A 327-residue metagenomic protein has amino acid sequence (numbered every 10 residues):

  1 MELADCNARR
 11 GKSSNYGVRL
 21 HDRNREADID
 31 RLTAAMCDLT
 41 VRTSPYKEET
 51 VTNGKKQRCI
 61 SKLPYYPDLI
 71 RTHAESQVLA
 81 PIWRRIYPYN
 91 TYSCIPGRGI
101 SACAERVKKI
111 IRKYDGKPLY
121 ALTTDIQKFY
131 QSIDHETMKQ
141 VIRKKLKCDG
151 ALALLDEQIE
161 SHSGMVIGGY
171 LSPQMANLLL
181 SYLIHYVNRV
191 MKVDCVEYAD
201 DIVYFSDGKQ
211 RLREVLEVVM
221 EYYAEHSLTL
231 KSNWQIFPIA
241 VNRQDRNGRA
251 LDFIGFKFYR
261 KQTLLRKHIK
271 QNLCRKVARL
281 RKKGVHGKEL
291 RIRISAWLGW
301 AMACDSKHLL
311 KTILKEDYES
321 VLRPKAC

Functional and structural regions predicted by a protein language model:
M1-D30, K325: Non-catalytic, polymerase-adjacent accessory regions of viral genome-replication enzymes
M1-G11, S44-E48, S76-I82, G248 (+1 more regions): Short, compositionally biased low-complexity segments
G11-R19, S44-I70, I86-R98, E157-N177: Short, conserved non-catalytic motifs in the polymerase core
H21-P45: Amphipathic alpha-helical blocks
A35, K108-A199, V203-Y222, H226-L228 (+7 more regions): Conserved polymerase palm-domain catalytic core
S76-D134: Active-site-proximal segment of RNA-dependent polymerases
G248, D252-C327: Active-site and adjacent loop segments of nucleotide-processing enzymes that use two-metal-ion phosphate chemistry
